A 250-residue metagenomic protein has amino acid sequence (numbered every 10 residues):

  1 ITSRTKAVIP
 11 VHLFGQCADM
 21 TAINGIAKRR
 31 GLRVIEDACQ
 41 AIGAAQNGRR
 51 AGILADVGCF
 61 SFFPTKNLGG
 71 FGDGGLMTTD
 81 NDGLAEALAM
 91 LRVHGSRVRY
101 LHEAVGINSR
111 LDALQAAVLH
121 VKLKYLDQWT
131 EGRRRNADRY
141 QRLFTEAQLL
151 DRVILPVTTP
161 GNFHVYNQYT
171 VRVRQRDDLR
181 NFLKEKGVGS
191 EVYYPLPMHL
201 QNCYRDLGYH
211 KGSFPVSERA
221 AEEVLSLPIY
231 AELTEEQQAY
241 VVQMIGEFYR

Functional and structural regions predicted by a protein language model:
I1-G70, L76-T78: Active-site phosphate-binding strand-loop segment of PLP-dependent enzymes
A7-V11, Q16, M20-A22, R29 (+2 more regions): PLP-dependent aminotransferase class I/II
